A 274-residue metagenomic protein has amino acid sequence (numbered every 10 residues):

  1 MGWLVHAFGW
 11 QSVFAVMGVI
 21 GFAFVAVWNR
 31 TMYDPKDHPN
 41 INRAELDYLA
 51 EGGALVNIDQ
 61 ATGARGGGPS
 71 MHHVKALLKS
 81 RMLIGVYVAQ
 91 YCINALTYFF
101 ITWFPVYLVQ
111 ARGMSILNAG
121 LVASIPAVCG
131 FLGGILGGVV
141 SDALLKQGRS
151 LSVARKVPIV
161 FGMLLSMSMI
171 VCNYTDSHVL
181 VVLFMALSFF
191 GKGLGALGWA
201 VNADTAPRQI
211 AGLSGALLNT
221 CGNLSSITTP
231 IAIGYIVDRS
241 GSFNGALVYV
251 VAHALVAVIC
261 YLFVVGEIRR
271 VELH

Functional and structural regions predicted by a protein language model:
M1-F8, L108-V109, V140-S141, L145 (+1 more regions): Interfacial helix-cap and linker-helix signal at transmembrane-aqueous boundaries of multi-pass secondary transporters
M1-P39: Helix-loop-helix hairpin linking two adjacent transmembrane segments in secondary transporters
F24-M32, M169-Y174, V248-H274: Multi-pass alpha-helical transporter architecture, strongest for 12-TM Major Facilitator/SLC carriers used
K36-G85, A111: Juxtamembrane intracellular "pre-TM" segments in multi-pass secondary transporters
K75-G137, G195, W199, A203 (+1 more regions): Extracytoplasmic gate region of multi-pass secondary transporters
Y91, S124, V128, A186 (+1 more regions): Transmembrane alpha-helical cores of Major Facilitator Superfamily
G134, A196, A203-S242: A late C-terminal transmembrane helix in Major Facilitator Superfamily
S152-G198: C-terminal transmembrane helical hairpin of 12-TM major facilitator-type secondary transporters
